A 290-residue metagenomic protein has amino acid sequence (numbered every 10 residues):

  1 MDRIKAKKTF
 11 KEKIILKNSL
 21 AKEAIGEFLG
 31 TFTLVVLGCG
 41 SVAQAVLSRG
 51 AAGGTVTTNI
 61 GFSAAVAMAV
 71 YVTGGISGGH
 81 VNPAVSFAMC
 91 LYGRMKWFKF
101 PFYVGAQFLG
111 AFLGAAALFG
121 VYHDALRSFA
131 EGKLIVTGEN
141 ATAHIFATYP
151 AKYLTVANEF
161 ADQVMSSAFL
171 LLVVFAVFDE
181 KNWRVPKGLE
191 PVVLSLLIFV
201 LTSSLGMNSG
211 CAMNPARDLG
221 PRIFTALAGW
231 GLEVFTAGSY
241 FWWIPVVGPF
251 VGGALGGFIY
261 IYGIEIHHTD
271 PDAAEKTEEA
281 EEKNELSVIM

Functional and structural regions predicted by a protein language model:
M1-M290: Membrane-interface helix-loop junctions and terminal tails of multi-pass membrane proteins
